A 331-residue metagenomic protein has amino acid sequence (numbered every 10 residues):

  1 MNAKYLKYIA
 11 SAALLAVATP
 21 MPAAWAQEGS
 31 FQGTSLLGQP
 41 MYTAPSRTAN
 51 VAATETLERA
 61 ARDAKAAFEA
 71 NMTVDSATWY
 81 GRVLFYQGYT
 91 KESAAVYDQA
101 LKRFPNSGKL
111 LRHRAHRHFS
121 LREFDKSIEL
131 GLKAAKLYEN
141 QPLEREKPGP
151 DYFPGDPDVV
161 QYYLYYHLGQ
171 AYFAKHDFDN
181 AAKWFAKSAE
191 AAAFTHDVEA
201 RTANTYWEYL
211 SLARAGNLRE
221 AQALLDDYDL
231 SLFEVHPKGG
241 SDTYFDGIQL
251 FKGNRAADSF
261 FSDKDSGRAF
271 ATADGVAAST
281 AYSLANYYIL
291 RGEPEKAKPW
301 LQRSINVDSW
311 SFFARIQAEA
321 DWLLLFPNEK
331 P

Functional and structural regions predicted by a protein language model:
A24-W79, K330-P331: N-terminal leader/linker segments that initiate helical-solenoid repeat arrays
N71-M72, P105, E139, V159 (+3 more regions): Short coil turns that delineate tetratricopeptide repeat
R82, H116, Q170, Y209-A213 (+3 more regions): Residue-level recognition of tetratricopeptide repeat
